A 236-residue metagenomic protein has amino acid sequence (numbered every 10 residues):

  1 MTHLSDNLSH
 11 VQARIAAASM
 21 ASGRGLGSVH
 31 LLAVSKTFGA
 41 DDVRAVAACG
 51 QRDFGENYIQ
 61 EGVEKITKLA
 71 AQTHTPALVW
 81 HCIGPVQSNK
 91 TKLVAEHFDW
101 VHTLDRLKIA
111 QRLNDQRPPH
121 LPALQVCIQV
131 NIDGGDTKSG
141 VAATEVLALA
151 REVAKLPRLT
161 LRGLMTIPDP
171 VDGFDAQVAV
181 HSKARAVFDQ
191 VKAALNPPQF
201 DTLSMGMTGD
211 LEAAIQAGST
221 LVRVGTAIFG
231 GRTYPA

Functional and structural regions predicted by a protein language model:
M1-G209, I215-A217, F229: Conserved alpha/beta-domain cores
S219-A236: Gly/Pro- and small hydrophobic-enriched strand-loop and loop-to-helix capping segments that sit at the rims
